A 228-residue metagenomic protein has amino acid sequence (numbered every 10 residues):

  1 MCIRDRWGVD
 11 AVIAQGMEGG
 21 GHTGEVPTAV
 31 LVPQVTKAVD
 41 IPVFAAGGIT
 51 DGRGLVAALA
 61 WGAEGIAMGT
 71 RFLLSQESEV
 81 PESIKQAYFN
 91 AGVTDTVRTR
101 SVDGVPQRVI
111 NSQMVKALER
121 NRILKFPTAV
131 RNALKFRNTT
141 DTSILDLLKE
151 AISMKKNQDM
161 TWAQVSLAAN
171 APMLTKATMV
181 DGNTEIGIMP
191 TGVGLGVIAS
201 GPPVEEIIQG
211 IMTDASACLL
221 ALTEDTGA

Functional and structural regions predicted by a protein language model:
M1-I3: Short, small-residue-biased leader/transition segments that mark boundaries at the very start of proteins
D5-G8: Acidic (Asp/Glu)-rich catalytic clusters
Q15-H22, T70: Glycine-rich, proline-tolerant flexible connector loops at the mouths of alpha/beta enzymes
E25-D40, F44, T50-A228: Conserved active-site-proximal phosphate/metal-binding subdomains
